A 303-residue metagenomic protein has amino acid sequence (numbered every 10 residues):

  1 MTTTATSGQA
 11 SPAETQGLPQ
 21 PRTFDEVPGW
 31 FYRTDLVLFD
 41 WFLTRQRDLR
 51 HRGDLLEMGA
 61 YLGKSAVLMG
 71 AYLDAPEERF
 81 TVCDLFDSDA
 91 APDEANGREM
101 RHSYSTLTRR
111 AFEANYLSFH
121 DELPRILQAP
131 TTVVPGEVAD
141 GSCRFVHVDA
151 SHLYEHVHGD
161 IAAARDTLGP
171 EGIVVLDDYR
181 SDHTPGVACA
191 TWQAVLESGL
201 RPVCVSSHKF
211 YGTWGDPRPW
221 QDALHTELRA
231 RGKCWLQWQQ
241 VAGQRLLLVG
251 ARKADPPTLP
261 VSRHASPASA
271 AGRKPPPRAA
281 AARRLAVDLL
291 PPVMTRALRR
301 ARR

Functional and structural regions predicted by a protein language model:
M1-S7: Short, intrinsically disordered terminal tails adjacent to the first/last structured region
S7-R33, D40-L290, R296: S-adenosylmethionine/decaboxylated-SAM
